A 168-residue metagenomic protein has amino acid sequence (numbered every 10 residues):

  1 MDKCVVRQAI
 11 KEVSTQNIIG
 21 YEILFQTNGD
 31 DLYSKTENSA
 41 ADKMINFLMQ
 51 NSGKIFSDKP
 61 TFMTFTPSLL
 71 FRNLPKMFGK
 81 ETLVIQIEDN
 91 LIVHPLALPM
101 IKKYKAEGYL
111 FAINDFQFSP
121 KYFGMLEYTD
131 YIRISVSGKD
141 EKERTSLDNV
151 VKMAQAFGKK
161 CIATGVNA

Functional and structural regions predicted by a protein language model:
M1-D30: Active-site core of bacterial EAL-family cyclic-dinucleotide phosphodiesterase domains
K3-E12, K59-F65, E107-A112, T129-Y131: Phosphate-binding glycine-rich loops and adjacent basic patches that engage nucleotide phosphates, nucleic-acid
F25, F65, D115: Short beta-strand/turn micro-motifs composed of small residues that flank or help shape donor/cofactor-binding pockets
T27-I45: A short, polar/charged loop-to-alpha-helix boundary motif
G29-D31, L69, L91, D140: Residues that cap or initiate secondary-structure elements
Y33-E37, I55-K59, L83, K103-E107: N-terminal start-of-chain detector that recognizes signal peptides and the immediate post-cleavage beginning
K43-V84, H94, I132: Helix C-cap/alpha-to-beta connector motif
M77-A168: The catalytic core of metal-dependent phosphodiesterases that act on cyclic dinucleotides
